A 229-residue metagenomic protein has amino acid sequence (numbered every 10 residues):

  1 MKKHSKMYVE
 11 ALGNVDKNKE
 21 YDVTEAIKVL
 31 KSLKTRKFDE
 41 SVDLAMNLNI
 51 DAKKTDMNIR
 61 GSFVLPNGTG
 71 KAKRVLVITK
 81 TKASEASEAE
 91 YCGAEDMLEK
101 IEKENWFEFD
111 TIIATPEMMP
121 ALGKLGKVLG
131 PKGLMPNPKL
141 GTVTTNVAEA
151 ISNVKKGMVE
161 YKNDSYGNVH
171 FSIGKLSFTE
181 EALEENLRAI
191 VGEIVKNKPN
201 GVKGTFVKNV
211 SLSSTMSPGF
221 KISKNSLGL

Functional and structural regions predicted by a protein language model:
K2-D16: Generic N-terminal amphipathic, Lys/Arg-enriched alpha-helix
Y21-A83: Translation machinery proteins
A26, S84-A89, G130, L212: Residue-level signature of catalytic and energy-coupling elements of molecular machines, predominantly ATP/GTP-dependent
F38-V42, N197-N209: Flexible, glycine/charged-enriched surface loops at secondary-structure junctions
N67-N105, F109: Glycine-rich active-site/cofactor-binding loop and its immediate structural neighborhood
T79, I173-K175, S214-M216, K224: Flexible glycine-/small-residue-rich
Y91-V195: Long, charge-patterned amphipathic alpha-helical coiled-coil/hairpin "stalk" segments used as oligomerization
I222-L229: Short, charged, intrinsically disordered terminal tails
